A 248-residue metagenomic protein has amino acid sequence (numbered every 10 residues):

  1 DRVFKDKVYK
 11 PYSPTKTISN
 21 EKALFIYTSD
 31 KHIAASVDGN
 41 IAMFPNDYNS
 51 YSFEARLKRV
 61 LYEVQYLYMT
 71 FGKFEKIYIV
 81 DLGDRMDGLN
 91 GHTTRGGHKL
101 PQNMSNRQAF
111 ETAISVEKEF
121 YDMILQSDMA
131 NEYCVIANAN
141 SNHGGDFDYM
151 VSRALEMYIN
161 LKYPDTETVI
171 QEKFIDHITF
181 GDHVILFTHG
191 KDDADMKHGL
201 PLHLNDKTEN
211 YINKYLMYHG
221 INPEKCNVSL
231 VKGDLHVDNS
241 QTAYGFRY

Functional and structural regions predicted by a protein language model:
D1-V8: Non-catalytic terminal accessory segments
P11, K16, V37-D38, M196 (+2 more regions): Residue-level detector of solvent-exposed, low-hydrophobicity positions
P11-K31, M43-M150, M157, L161: Core catalytic region of metal-dependent phosphoesterases/phosphodiesterases, especially metallo-beta-lactamase-like
H32-V37, M86-N90, N142-F147, D193-D195 (+1 more regions): Active-site environment of divalent metal-dependent phosphoester hydrolases
N40-I41, T94-R95, S152, L200 (+1 more regions): Single-residue recognition of alpha-helix boundary sites
E156-Y163, E167-F174, T179-Y248: Conserved beta-sheet core of the metallophosphoesterase superfamily
